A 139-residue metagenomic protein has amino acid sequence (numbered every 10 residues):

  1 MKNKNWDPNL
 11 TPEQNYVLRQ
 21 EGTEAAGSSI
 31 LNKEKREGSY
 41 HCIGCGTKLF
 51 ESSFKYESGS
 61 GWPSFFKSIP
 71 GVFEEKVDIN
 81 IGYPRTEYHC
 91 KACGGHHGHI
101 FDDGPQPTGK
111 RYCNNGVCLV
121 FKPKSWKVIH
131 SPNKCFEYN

Functional and structural regions predicted by a protein language model:
M1-N139: A short Gly-Trp-Pro
